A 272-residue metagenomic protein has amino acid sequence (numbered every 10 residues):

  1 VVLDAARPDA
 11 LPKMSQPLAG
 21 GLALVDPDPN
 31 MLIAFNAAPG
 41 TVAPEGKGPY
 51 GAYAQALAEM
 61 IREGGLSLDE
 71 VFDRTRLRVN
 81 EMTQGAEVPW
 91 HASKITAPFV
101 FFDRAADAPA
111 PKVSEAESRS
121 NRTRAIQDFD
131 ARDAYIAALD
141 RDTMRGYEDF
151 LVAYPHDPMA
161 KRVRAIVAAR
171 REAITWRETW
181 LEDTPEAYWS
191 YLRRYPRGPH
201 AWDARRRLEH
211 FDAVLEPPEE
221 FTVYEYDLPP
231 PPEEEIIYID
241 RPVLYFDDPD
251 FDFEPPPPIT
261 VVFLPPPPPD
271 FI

Functional and structural regions predicted by a protein language model:
V1-D133, A153-P158: Cysteine endopeptidase catalytic domains of the caspase/legumain-like
P12, R164, R205: A short local structural element in Rossmann-fold oxidoreductases
G48-A52, L139-D142, W180-D183: Short acidic alpha-helix initiation/capping motifs at coil-to-helix transition points, especially at protein N-termini
E59-G64, R74-M82, R141, A153 (+4 more regions): Structured segments of extracytoplasmic/periplasmic soluble domains in secreted or envelope-associated proteins
A125-A131, D140-T143, V167-R171: Generic helix N-cap/helix-start motif at coil->alpha-helix transitions
D133-I136, R145-E148, V152, K161 (+1 more regions): Low-complexity segments
